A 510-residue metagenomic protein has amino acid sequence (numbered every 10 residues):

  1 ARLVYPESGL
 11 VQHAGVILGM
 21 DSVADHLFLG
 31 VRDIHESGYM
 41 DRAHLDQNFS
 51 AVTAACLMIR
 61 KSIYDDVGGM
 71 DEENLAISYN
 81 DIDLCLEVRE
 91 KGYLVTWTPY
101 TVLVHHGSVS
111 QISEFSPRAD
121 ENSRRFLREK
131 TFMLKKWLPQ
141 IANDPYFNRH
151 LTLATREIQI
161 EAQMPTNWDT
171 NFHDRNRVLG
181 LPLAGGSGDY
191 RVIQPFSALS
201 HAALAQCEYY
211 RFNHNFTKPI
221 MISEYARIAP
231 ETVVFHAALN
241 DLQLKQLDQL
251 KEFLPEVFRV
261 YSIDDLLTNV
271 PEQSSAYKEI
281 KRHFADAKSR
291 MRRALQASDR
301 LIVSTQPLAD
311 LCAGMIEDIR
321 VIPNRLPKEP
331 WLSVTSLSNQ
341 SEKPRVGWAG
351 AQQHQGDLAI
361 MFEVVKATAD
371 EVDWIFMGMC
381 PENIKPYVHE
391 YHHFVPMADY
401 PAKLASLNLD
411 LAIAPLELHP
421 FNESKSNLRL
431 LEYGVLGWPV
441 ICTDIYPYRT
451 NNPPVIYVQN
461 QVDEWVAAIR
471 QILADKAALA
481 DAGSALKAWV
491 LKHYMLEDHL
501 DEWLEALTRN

Functional and structural regions predicted by a protein language model:
A1-V67, K91, V102-E114: Acidic/His-rich active-site region of diverse nucleotide-sugar glycosyltransferases
E7, L86-T170: Active-site-adjacent helix/loop segment of glycosyltransferases that harbors family-specific signature motifs
T166-D241, S274: N-terminal pre-catalytic "stem/leader" segment of glycosyltransferase-like enzymes
L183-L204, E208, N324-L407: Conserved catalytic-core segment of nucleotide-activated headgroup transferases in glycan assembly
N269, Q353-G356, A398-V435, C442-T450: Nucleotide-sugar-dependent
Q296-S333: Donor nucleotide-sugar binding/catalytic pocket of nucleotide-sugar-dependent glycosyltransferases
P453-D463, Q471-A477: Conserved acidic donor-binding segment of nucleotide-sugar-dependent glycosyltransferases
A474-T508: A charged, aromatic-enriched C-terminal amphipathic alpha-helix characteristic of glycosyltransferases across folds
